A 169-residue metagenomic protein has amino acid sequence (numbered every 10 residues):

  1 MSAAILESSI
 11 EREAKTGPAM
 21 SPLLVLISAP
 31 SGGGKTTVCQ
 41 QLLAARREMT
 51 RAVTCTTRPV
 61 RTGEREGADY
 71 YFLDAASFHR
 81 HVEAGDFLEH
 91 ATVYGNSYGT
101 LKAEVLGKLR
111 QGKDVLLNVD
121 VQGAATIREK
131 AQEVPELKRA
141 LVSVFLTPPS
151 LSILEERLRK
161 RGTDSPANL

Functional and structural regions predicted by a protein language model:
M1-L24: Extreme N-terminal, non-catalytic leader segments that precede Walker-type/kinase nucleotide-binding cores
P22-L26, D114-L116: Residue-level preference for the first positions of well-ordered beta-strands
V25, A52, Y71, V142-V144: Hydrophobic/aromatic beta-strand patches that form the interior of the parallel beta-sheet core in alpha/beta enzyme
A29, G34: Conserved glycine(s) of the Walker
T37-D86: N-terminal phosphate/diphosphate-binding loop that engages ATP/GTP or pyrophosphate donors across diverse enzyme folds
H79-D86, T100-R161: ATP-dependent NMP and nucleoside kinases share a basic, alpha-helical "lid"
T163-L169: Small-molecule kinase domains that catalyze NTP-dependent phosphoryl transfer to phosphate-bearing small molecules
